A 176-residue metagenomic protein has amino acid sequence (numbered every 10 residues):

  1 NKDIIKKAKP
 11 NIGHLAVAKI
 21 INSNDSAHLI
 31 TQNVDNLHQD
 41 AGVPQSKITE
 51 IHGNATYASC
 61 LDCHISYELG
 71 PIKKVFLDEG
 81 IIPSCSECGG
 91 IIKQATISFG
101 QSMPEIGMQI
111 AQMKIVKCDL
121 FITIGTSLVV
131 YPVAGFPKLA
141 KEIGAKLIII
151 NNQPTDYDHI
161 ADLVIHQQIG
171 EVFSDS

Functional and structural regions predicted by a protein language model:
N1-S176: Conserved catalytic alpha/beta core of Sir2/sirtuin-type deacylases, generalized to analogous enzyme cores that bind
